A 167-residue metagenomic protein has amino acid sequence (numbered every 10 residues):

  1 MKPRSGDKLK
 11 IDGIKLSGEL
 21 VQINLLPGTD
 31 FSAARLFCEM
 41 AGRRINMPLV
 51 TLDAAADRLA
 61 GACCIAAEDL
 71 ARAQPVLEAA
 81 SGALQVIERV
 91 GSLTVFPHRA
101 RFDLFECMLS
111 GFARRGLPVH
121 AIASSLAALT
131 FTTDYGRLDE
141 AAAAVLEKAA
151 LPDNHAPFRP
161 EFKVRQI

Functional and structural regions predicted by a protein language model:
M1-I167: A conserved regulatory-domain signal marking ACT and ACT-like small-molecule sensing domains and adjacent regulatory
